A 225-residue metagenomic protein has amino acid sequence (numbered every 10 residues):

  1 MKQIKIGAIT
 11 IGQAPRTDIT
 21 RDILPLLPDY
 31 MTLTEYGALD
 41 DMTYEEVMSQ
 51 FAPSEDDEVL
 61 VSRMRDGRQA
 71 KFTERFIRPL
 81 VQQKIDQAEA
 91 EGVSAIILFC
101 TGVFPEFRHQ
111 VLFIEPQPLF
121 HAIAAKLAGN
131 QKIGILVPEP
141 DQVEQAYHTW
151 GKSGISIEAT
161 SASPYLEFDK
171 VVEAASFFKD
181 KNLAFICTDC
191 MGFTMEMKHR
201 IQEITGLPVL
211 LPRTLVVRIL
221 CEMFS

Functional and structural regions predicted by a protein language model:
K2-K71, V137-E167: N-terminal glycine-rich anion-binding loop in soluble enzyme alpha/beta folds
G7-I11, R16-T17, F178-L215: Extended, histidine- and acidic-residue-enriched regions that form the cofactor-binding/catalytic faces
M31-T34, F113-P118, G154-S161, T205-T214: Short hydrophobic/aromatic-enriched beta-strand-loop microsegments
D41, G129-N130, L166-E167, L210-S225: Short, flexible loop segments at boundaries between secondary-structure elements
K71-Q117, A184-T194, K198: N-terminal glycine-rich phosphate/adenylate-binding segment common to multiple enzyme folds
V81-Q83, E167-N182: A short, acidic, amphipathic alpha-helical segment used as a generic capping/interface helix at domain edges
E106-P138: Anion-binding alpha/beta catalytic cores of soluble intermediary-metabolism enzymes, centered on
E115-A122, L166-A174: Active-site glycine-rich loop that binds ribose-phosphate moieties when present
